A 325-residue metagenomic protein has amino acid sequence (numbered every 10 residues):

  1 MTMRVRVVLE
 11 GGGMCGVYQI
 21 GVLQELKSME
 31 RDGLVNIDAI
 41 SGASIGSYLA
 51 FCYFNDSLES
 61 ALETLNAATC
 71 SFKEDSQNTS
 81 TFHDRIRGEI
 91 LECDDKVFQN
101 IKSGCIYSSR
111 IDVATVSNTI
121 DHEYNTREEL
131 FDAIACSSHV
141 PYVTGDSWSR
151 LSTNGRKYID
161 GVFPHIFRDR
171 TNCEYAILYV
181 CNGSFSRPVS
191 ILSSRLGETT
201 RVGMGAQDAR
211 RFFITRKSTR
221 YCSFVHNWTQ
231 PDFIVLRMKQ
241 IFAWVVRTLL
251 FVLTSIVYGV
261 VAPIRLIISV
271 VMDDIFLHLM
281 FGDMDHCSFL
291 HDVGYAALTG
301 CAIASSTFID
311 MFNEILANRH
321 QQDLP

Functional and structural regions predicted by a protein language model:
M1-S41, F51-P325: Patatin-like phospholipase
G42, G46: Gly/Ala-rich beta-loop-alpha elbow adjacent to hydrolase catalytic centers
